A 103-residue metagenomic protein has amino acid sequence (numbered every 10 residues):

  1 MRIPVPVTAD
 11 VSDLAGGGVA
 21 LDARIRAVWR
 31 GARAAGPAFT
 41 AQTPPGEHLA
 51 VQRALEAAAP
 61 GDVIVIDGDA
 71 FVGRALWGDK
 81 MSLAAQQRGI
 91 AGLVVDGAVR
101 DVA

Functional and structural regions predicted by a protein language model:
M1-A103: Feature captures the catalytic cores and cofactor-binding loops of soluble hydro-lyases/lyases that act on carboxylate
